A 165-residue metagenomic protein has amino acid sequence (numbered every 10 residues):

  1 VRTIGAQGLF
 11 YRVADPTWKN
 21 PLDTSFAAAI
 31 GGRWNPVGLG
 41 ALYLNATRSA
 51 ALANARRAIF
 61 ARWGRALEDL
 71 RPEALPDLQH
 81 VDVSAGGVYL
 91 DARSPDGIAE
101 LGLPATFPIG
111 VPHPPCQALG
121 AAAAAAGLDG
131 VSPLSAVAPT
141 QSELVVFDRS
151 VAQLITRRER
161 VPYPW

Functional and structural regions predicted by a protein language model:
V1-A29, R33-P36, I59-W165: Active-site and NAD+-binding cores of ADP-ribose-processing enzymes
R33-W63: Extended catalytic/binding region for NAD+/ADP-ribose chemistry, centered on the ART fold
